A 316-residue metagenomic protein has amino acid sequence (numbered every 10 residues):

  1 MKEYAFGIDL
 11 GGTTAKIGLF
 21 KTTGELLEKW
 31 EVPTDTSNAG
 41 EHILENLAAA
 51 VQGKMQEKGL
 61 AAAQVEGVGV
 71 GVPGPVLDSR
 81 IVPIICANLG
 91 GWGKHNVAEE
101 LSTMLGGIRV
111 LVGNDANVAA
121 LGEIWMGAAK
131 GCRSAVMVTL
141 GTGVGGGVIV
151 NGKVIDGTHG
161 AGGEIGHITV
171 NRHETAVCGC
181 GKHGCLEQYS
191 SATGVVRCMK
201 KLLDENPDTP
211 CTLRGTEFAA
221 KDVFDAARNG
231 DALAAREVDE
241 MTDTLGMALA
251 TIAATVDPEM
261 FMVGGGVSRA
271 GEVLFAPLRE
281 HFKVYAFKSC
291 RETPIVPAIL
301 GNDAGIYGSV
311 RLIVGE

Functional and structural regions predicted by a protein language model:
M1-G67, V76-V82, L101-I108, G122-C132 (+3 more regions): ATP-binding/phosphotransfer module of carbohydrate and carboxylate kinases, centering on a glycine-rich
D9, G69-P73, G113, M137-G143 (+1 more regions): Short beta-strand segments
I81-G93: A charged helix-plus-loop insertion that forms the helical arch/lid used to bind and gate nucleic-acid substrates
H95-L101: Short gly/Ser/Thr-rich phosphate-binding loop of adenylate-forming enzymes
V112-L121: A glycine-rich, Thr/Ser-enriched phosphate-binding loop motif common to dinucleotide/cofactor-binding enzymes
A120-W125, G146-V148, H167-I168: Adenylate-forming
G157-T158: A short alpha->loop->secondary-structure connector
A161-I165: Structural signature of FAD isoalloxazine-binding scaffolds in flavoprotein oxidoreductases
